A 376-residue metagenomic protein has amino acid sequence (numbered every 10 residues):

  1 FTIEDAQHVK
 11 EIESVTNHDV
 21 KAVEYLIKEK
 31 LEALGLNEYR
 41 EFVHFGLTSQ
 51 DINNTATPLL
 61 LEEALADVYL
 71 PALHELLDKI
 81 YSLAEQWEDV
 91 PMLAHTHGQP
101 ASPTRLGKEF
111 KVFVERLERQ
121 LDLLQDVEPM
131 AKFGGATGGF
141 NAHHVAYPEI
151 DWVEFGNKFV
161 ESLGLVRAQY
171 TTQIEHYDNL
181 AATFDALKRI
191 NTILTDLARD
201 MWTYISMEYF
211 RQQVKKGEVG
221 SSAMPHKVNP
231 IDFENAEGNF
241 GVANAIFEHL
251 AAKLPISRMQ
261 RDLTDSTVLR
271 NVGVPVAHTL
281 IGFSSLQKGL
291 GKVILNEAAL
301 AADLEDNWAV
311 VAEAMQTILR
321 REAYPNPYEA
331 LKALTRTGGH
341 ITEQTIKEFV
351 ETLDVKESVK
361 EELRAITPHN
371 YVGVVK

Functional and structural regions predicted by a protein language model:
F1-F140, Y147-K158, G220, F233 (+4 more regions): A helix-coil-helix interface module used to build multimeric assemblies and to scaffold catalytic/cofactor sites
T2, A6-A22, L26, V219-K376: Catalytic-core signal marking the mid-to-C-terminal active-site face
E24, L31, Y69, L77 (+12 more regions): A structural signal for well-ordered alpha-helices, especially hydrophobic packing surfaces of coiled-coils
A72, G98, S102-R116, V145-D151 (+5 more regions): Short, contiguous, pocket-lining structural segments that sit at or immediately flank catalytic/ligand-binding sites
Q120, L124, V166, T172-R258: Glycine-rich anion/phosphate-binding loop at the beta-strand->alpha-helix junction
V153-Q173: Active-site-adjacent "gating/activation" loops or surface patches in catalytic cores
